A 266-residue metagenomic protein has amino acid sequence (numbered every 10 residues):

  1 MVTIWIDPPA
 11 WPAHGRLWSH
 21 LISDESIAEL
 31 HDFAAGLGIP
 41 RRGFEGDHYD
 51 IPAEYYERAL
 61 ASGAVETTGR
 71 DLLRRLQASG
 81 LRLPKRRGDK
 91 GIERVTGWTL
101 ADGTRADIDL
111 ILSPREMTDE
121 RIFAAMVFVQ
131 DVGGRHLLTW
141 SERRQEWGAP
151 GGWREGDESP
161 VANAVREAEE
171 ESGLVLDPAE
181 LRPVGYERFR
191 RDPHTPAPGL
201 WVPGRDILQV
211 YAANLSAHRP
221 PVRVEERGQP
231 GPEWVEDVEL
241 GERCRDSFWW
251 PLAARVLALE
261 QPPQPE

Functional and structural regions predicted by a protein language model:
V2: Phosphate/adenylate-binding glycine loop and adjacent helical scaffold
L17-D47, E54-R58, S62: Basic nucleic-acid-binding interfaces
F33-L37, R58-A61, T67, G91-A101: Alpha-helical and coiled-coil interaction segments, frequently adjacent to or embedded within charge-biased
G46-P84: Short, compact, well-ordered microdomains
L73, G80-M126: Acidic, metal-coordinating catalytic segment for phosphate/diphosphate chemistry, firing primarily on the Nudix
Q130-E170: Conserved Nudix-box catalytic region and its N-terminal flanking loop in Nudix hydrolases and closely related
R154-F248: Unchanged
C244-E266: Charged phosphate-binding loop/patch that engages nucleotide di/tri-phosphates or the phosphate backbone of nucleic
